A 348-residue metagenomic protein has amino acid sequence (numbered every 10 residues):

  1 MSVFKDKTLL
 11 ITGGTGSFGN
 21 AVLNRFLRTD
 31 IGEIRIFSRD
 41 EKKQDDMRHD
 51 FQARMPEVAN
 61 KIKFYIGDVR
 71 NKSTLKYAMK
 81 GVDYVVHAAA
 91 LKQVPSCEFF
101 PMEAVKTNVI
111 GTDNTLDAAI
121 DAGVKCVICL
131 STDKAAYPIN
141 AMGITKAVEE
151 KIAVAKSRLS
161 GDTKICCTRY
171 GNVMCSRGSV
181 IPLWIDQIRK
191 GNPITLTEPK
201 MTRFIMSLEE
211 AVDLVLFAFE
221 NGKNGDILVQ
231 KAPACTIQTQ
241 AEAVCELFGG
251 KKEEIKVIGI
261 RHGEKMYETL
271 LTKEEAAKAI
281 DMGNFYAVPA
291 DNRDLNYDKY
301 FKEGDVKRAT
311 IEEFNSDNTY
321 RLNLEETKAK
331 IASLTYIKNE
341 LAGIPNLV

Functional and structural regions predicted by a protein language model:
V3, D121, K151-C175, S179-V348: Strand-loop microenvironment adjacent to phosphate/nucleotide-handling motifs in alpha/beta enzyme folds
K7-T29: N-terminal Rossmann NAD(P)H-binding glycine-rich loop of SDR-like oxidoreductase domains
D30-K43: Conserved glycine-rich Rossmann-like NAD(P)H-binding loop of the short-chain dehydrogenase/reductase
S38, Y65-I66, K106, E198 (+1 more regions): Conserved residues in the N-terminal Rossmann fold of short-chain dehydrogenase/reductase
D40, D50, D133, P233: Residues in the short beta-alpha loop(s) of Rossmann-like NAD(P)-binding domains
K63-Y84: Conserved Rossmann-fold cofactor-binding substructure of NAD(P)-dependent oxidoreductases
F64, A104, I165-T168: Hydrophobic/aromatic anchor residues within beta-strands of the central parallel beta-sheet of Rossmann-like
Y84-H87, L91-K151, A155: Conserved Rossmann-fold NAD(P)-dependent oxidoreductase catalytic core, especially the SDR/UDP-sugar
